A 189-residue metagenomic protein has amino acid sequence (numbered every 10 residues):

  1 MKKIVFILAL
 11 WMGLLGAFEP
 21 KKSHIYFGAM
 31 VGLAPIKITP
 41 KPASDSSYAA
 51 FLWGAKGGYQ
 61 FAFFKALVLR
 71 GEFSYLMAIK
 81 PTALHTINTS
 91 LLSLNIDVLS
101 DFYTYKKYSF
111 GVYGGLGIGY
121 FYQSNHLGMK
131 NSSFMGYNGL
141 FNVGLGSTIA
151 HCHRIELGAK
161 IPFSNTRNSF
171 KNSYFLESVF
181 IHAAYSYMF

Functional and structural regions predicted by a protein language model:
M1-K22: Cleavable N-terminal export/targeting peptides
E19-V31: Short N-terminal segments immediately surrounding and downstream of signal-peptide cleavage
I25, L33-P35, A49-H126, A184-Y187: Gram-negative (and chloroplast) outer-membrane scaffold detector with strong preference for beta-barrel transmembrane
I38-A43, V68-R70, S74-L84, N88-L91 (+1 more regions): Predominantly the C-terminal beta-signal and adjacent terminal strand-loop region of outer-membrane beta-barrel
S124-G128, N168-S169: A short secondary-structure junction signal
